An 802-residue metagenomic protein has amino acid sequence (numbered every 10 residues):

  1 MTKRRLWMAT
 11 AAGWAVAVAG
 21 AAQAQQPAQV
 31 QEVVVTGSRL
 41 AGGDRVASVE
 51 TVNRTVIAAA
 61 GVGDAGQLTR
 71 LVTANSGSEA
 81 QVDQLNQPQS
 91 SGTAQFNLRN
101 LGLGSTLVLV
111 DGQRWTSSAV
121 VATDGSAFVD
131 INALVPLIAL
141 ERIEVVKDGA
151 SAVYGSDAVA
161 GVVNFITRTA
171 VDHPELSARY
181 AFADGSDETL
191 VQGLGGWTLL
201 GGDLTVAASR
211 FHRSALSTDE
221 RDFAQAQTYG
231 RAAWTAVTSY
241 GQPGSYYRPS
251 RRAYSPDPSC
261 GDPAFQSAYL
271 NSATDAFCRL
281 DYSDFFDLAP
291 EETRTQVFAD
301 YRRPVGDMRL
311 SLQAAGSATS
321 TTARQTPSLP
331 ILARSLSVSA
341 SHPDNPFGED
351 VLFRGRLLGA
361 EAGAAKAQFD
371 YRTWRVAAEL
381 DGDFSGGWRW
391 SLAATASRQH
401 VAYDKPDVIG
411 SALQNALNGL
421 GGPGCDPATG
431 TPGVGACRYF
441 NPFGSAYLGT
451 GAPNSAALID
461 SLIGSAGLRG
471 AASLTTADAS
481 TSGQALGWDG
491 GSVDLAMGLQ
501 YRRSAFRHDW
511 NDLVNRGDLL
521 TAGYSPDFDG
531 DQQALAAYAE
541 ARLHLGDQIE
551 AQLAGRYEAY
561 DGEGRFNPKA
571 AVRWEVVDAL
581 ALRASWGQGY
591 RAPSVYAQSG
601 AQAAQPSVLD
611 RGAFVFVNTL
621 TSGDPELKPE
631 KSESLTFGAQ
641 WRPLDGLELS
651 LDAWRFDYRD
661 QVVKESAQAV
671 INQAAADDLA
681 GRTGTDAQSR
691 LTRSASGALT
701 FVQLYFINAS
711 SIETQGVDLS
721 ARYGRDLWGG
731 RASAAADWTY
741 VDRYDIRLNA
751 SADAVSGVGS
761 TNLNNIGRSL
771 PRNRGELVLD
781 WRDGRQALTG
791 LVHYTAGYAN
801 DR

Functional and structural regions predicted by a protein language model:
Q26-A28, V135, A170-H173, L200-G201 (+11 more regions): Short loop/turn motifs that connect adjacent beta-strands in outer-membrane beta-barrel proteins
Q31-G66, S90, S118-D124: N-terminal periplasmic "start-of-domain" segments of outer-membrane beta-barrel proteins
A65-L68, V72, F96-N97, S126 (+3 more regions): N-terminal periplasmic accessory domains that precede and gate Gram-negative outer-membrane beta-barrel machines
R70-S117: Extracytoplasmic beta-strand/coil segments of soluble accessory domains associated with Gram-negative outer-membrane
Q113-K147: Short acidic/polar hinge/loop motifs at secondary-structure boundaries that mediate gating or recognition
E144, V162, V171-W197, L280-P290: Short strand-turn segments of transmembrane beta-barrel domains in outer membranes, especially the first one or two
S214-E220, A226-Y229, D257-E292, F298 (+7 more regions): Surface-exposed, low-complexity loop segments enriched in small/polar and acidic residues
Q605, G730-R802: C-terminal beta-barrel architecture of Gram-negative outer-membrane proteins
